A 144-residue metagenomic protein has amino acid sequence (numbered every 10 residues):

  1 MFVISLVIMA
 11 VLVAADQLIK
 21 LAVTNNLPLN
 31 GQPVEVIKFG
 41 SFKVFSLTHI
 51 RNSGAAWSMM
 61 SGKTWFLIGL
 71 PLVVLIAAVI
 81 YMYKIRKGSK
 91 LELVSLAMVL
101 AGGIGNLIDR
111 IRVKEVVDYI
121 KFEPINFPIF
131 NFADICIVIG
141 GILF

Functional and structural regions predicted by a protein language model:
M1-F144: Alpha-helical transmembrane bundles and membrane-interface segments of multipass inner-membrane proteins
